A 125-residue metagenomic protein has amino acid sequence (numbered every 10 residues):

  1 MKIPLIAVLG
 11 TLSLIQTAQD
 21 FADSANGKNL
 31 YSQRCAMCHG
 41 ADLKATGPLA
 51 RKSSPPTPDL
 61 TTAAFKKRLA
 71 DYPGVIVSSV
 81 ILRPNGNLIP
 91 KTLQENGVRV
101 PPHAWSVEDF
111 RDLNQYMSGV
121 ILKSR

Functional and structural regions predicted by a protein language model:
M1-V8: Sec-dependent signal peptide recognition, specifically the positively charged N-region followed immediately by
S13-L30: Electrostatic cytochrome c docking/interface patches
G27, Y31-A41, L113-M117: The canonical Cys-X-X-Cys-His
K44-A45: Short, non-ligating residues that shape and space the ligands of small metal-coordination modules and catalytic
K52-S118: Extracytoplasmic electron-transfer domains, predominantly the class I c-type cytochrome c fold
K123-R125: Short, solvent-exposed mixed-charge patches
